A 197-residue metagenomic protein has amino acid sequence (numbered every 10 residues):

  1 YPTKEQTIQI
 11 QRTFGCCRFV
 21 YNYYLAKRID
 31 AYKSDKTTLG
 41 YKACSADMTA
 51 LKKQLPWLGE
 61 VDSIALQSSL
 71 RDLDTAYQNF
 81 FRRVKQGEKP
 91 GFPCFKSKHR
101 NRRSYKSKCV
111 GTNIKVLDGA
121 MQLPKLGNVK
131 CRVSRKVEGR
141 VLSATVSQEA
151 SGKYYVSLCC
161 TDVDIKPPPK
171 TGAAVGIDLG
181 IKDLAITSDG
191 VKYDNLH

Functional and structural regions predicted by a protein language model:
Y1-H197: Nucleic-acid substrate recognition interfaces
